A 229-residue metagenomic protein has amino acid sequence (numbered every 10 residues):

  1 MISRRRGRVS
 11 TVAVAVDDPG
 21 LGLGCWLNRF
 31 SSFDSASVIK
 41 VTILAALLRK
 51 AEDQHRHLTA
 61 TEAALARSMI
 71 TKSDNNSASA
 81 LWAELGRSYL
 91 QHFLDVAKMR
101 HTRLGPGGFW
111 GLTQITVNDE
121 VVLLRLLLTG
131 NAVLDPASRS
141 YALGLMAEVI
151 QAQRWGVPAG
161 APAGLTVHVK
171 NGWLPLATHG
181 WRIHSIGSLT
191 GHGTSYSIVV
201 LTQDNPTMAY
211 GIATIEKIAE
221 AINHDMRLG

Functional and structural regions predicted by a protein language model:
M1-V12, P19-L21, W82-G229: Penicillin-recognizing serine hydrolase domain
I2-F33, V41, L47: N-terminal carbohydrate-binding/catalytic regions of secreted carbohydrate-active enzymes
D17-L21, T59-D74, L85-G86: Acidic helix-start/capping segments at beta-turn-to-alpha-helix junctions
G22, S32-R56, M69, I198: Active-site SXXK
F33-D34, R56-A64, A209, A213: Residues at secondary-structure transition points
L47, K72, S79: Glycine/small-residue-rich loop that forms an oxyanion/phosphate-binding "nest" at active or ligand-binding sites
R49-S68, L90, S138: Short, well-structured active-site flanking segments
